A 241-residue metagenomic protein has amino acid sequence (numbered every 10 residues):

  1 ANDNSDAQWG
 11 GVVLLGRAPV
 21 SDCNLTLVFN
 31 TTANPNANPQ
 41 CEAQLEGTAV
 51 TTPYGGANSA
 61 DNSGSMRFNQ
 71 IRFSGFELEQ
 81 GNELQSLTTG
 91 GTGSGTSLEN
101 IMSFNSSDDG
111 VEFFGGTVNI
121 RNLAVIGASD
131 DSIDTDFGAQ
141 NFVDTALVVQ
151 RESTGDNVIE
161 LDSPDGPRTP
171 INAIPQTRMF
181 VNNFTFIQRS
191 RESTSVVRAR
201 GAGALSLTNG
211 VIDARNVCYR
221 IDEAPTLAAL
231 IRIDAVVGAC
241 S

Functional and structural regions predicted by a protein language model:
A1-S129, D134-S241: Extracellular beta-rich repeat passengers
